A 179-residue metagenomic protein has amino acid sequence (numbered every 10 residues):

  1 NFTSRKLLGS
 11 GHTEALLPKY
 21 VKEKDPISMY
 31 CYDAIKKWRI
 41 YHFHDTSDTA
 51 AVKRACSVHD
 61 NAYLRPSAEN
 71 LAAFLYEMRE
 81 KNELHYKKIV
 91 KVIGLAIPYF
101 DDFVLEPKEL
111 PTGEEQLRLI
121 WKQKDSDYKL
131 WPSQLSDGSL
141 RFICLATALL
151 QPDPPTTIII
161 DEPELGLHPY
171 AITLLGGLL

Functional and structural regions predicted by a protein language model:
N1-V104: Electropositive, glycine-dotted interaction segments that contact anionic polymers or phosphate-rich ligands
E106, P111-L179: Switch/communication elements of ASCE P-loop NTPase nucleotide-binding domains
